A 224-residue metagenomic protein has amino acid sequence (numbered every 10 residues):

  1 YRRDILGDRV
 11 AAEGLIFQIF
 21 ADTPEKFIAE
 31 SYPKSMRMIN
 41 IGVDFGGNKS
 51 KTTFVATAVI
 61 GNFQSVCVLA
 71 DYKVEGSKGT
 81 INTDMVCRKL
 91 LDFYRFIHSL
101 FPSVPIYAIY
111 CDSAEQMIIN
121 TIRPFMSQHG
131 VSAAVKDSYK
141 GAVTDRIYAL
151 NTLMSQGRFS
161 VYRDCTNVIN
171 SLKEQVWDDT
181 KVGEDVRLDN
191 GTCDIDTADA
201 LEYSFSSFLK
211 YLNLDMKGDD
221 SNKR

Functional and structural regions predicted by a protein language model:
Y1-G46: ATPase catalytic-site recognition across NTP-hydrolyzing enzymes
K51-A58: Short beta-strand scaffold segments in enzyme catalytic cores
F63-L188, Y211-L212: Mg2+-dependent endonuclease catalytic cores in nucleic-acid-processing enzymes, primarily RNase H-like
D189, Y203: Active-site or metal-binding loop neighborhoods of secreted/extracellular toxin and effector enzymes
S206-R224: Acidic two-metal-ion nuclease catalytic site recognized across multiple nuclease folds, prominently DnaQ/RNase D-T
